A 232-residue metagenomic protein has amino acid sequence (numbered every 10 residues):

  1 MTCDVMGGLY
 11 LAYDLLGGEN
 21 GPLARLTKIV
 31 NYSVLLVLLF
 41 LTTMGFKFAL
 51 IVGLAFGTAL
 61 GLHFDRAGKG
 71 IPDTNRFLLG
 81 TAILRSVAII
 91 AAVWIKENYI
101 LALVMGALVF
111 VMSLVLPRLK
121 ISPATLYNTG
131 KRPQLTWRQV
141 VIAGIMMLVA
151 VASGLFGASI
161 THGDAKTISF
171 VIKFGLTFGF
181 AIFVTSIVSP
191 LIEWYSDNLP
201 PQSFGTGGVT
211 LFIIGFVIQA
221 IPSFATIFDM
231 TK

Functional and structural regions predicted by a protein language model:
M1-D14, K28-E193, S203-I227: Alpha-helical transmembrane segments and immediately adjacent membrane-interfacial amphipathic helices
T231-K232: Short, strongly hydrophobic alpha-helical membrane anchors
